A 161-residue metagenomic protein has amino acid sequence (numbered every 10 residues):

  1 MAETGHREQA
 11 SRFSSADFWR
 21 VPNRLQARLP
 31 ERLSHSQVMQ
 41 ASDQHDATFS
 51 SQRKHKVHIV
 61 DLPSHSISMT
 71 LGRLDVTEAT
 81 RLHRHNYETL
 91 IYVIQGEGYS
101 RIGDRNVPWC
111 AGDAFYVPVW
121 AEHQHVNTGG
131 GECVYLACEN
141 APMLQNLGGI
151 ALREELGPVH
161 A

Functional and structural regions predicted by a protein language model:
M1-S66, I150-A161: A short, N-terminal "cap"/entry segment at the start of jelly-roll beta-barrel domains of the cupin/DSBH fold
Q52-H55, M69-R84: Conserved short histidine dyad/triad with adjacent acidic residue
T70, N86-T89, R105, D113: Short, conserved secondary-structure segments in the cores of folded domains
L71, I94-Q95, A111: A cytosolic small-molecule/anion-sensing beta-strand core signal
T80-L82, S100-R101, V117, H123-G130 (+1 more regions): Short beta-strand His + acidic residue motifs that chelate non-heme Fe in jelly-roll/DSBH and cupin folds
Y87-G98: Glycine- and acidic-residue-biased ligand/ion/polar-headgroup-sensing regions
L90-Y92, Y116, G131-I150: A short hydrophobic beta-strand segment most commonly corresponding to one strand of the jelly-roll/cupin
D104-W120: Short acidic-glycine-tyrosine-enriched beta hairpin
